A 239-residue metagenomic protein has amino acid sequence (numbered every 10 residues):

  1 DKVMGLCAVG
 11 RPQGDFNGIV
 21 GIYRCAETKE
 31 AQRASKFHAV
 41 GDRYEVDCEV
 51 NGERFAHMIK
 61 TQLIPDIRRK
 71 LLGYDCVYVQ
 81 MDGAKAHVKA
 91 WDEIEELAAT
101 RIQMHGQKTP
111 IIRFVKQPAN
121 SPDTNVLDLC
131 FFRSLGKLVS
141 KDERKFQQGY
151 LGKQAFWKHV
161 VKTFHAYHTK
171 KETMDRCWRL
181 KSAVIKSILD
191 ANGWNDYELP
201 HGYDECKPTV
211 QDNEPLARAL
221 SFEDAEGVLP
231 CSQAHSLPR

Functional and structural regions predicted by a protein language model:
D1-A8, N17-Y23, Y78-V79, H87 (+4 more regions): Conserved, well-structured core segments
D1-D75: Electropositive, glycine- and tryptophan-enriched low-complexity nucleic-acid-binding patches
C7, I59, V79-D82, N125 (+3 more regions): Mobile genetic element proteins and their domesticated derivatives, centered on retroelements and DNA transposons
G10-D15, T28, A84-H87, E93 (+2 more regions): Short, solvent-exposed loop/turn segments at secondary-structure junctions
I59, L72-K89, V115-N125: Acidic/histidine-rich, metal-coordinating catalytic segments
D66-V77, Y167-C177: Surface-exposed helix-capping loop/turn segments at secondary-structure junctions
K89-G106: Short, aromatic/basic amphipathic alpha-helical patches
L127-R239: C-terminal anion-handling pockets and recognition modules
